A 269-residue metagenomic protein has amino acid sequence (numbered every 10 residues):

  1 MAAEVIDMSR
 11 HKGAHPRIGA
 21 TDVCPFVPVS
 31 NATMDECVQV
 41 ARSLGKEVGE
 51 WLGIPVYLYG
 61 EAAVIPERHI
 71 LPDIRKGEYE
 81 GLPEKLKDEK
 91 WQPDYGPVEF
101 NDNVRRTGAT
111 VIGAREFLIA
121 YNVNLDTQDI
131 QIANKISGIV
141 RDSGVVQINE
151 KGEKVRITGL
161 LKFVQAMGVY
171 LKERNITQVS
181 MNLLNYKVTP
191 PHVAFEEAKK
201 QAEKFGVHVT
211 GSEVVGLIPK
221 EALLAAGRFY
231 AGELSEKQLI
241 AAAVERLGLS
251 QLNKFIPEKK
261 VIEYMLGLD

Functional and structural regions predicted by a protein language model:
M1-D269: Long, contiguous binding/interaction regions
